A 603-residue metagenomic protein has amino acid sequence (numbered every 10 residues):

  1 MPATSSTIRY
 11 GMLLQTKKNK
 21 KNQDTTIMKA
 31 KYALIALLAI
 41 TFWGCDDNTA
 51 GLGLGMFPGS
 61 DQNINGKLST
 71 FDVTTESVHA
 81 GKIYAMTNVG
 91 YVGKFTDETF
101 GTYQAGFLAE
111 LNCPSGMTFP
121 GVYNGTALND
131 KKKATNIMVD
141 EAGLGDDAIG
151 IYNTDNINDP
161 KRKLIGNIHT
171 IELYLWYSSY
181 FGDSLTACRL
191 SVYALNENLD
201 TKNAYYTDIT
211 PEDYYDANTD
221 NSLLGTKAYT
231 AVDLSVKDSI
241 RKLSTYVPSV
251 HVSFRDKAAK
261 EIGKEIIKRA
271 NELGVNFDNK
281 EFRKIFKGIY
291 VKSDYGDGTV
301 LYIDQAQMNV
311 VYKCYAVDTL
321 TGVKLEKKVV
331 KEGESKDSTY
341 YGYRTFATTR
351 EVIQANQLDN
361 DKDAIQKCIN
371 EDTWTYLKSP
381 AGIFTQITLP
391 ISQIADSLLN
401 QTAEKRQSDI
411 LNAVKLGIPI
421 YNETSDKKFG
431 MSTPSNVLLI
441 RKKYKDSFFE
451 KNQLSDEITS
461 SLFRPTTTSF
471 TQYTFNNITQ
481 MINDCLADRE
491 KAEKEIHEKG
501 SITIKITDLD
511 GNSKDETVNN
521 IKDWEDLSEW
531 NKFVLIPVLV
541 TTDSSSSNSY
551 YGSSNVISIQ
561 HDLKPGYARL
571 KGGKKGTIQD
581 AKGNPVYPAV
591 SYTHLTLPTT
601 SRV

Functional and structural regions predicted by a protein language model:
M28-K31: Positively charged n-region of N-terminal signal peptides that target proteins for export
A33-I40: Sec-dependent N-terminal signal peptides
W43-G44: C-terminal motif of bacterial Sec signal peptides marking the signal peptidase cleavage site
T49-Y180, V247, K268-F277, Q354-N422: A short beta-strand-loop element at or near the start of a globular domain
N153, Y193, N198-Q386: C-terminal globular interaction/adhesion domains in large, modular proteins
F181-K257, K428-C485: Beta-strand-rich interaction/scaffold domains
L377-Y551: Extended, compositionally biased non-globular segments
T593-T599: Conserved small/polar residues in nucleotide/adenosyl-binding loops
